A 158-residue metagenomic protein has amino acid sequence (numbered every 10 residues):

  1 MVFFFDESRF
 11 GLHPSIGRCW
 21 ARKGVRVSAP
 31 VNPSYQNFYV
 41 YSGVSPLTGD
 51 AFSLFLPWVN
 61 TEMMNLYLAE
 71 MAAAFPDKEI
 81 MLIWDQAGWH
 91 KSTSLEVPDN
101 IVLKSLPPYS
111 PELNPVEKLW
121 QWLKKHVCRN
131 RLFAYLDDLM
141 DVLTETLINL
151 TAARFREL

Functional and structural regions predicted by a protein language model:
M1-A69: Extended, low-complexity cationic-aromatic segments
V2, E117-L158: C-terminal anion-handling pockets and recognition modules
F3-F5, M81-W84, K104-P107: Short beta-strand segments
F4-D6, S42-G43, G49, L68 (+5 more regions): Mobile genetic element proteins and their domesticated derivatives, centered on retroelements and DNA transposons
V25-S34, D99-K118, L132: RNase H-like polynucleotidyl transferase catalytic core
F75-E79, D99: A structural signal for short coil/turn segments at secondary-structure junctions
K78-H90, N114: Acidic/histidine-rich, metal-coordinating catalytic segments
S92-N100: Short, aromatic/basic amphipathic alpha-helical patches
